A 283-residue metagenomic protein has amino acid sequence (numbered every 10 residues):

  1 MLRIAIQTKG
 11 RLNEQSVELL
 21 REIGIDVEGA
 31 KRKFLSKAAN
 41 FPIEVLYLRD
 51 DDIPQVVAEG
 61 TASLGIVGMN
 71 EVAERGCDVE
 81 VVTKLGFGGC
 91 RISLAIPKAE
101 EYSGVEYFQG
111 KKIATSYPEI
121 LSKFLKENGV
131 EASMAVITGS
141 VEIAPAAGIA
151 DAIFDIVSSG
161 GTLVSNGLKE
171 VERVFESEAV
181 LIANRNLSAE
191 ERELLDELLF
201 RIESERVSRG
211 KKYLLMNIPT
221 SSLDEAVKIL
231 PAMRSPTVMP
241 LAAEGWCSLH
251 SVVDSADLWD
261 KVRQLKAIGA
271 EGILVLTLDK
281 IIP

Functional and structural regions predicted by a protein language model:
M1-P42, V67-E80, K84-R91, A99-P283: Small-molecule-sensing regulatory modules
P42-S63: Short, structured active-site "lid" loops
